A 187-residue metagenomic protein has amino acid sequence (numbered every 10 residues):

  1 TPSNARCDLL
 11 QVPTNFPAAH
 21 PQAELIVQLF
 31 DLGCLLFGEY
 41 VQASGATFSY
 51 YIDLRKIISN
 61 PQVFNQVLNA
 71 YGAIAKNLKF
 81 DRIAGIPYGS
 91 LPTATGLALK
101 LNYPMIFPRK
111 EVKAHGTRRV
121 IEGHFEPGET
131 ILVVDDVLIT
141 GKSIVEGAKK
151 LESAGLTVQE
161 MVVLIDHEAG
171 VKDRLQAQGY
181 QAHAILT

Functional and structural regions predicted by a protein language model:
T1-V134, L138-T187: PRPP-associated nucleotide enzymes
